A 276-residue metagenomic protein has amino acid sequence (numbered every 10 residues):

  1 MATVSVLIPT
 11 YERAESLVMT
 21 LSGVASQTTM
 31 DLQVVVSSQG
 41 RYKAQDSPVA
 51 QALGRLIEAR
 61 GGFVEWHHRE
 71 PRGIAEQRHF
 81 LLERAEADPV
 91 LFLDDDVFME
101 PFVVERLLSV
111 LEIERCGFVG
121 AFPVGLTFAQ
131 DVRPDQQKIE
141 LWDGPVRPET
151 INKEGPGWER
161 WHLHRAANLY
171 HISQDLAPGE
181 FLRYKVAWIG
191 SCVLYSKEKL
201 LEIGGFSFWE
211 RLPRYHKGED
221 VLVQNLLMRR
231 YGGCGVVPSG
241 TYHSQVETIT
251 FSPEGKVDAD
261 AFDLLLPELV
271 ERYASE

Functional and structural regions predicted by a protein language model:
R13-S26: Short, well-formed alpha-helical segments that are part of the catalytic scaffolds of diverse glycosyltransferases
M19, F181-E198, E202-E276: C-terminal catalytic/acceptor-binding lobe
G23-H67: Acidic donor-binding segment of Leloir-type glycosyltransferases
H68-A85: Glycine-rich, basic loop-to-helix element that forms the pyrophosphate-binding segment of sugar-nucleotide handling
G73-A75, T150-N168, Q174-Y195: A recurrent flexible, glycine/aromatic-enriched loop bordering the glycosyltransferase active site that acts as
V90: Short aromatic/hydrophobic "clamp" motif used to bind/position activated sugar donors
D94-F98: The conserved acidic donor/metal-binding loop of glycosyltransferases
F102-W161: Conserved donor NDP-sugar-binding/catalytic core segment of glycosyltransferases
